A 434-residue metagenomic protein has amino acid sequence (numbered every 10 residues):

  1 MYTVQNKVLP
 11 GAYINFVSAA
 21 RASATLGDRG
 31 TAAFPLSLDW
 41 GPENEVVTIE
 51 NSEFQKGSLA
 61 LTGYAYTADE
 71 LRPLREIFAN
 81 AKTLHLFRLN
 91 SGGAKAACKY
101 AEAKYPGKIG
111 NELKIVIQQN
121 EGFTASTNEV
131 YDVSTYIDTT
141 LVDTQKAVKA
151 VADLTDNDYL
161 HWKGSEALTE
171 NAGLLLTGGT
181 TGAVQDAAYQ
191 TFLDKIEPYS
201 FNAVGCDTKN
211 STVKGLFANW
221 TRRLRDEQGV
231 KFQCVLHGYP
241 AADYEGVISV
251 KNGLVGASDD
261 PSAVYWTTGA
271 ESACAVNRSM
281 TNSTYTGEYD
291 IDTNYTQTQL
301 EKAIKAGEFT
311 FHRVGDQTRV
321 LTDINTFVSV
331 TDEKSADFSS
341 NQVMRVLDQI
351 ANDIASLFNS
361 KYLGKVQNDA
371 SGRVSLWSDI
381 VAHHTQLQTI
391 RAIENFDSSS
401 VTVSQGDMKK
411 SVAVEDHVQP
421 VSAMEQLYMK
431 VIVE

Functional and structural regions predicted by a protein language model:
Y2-A19, L26-G41, V46-F54, A60 (+6 more regions): A glycine- and small-residue-enriched flexible loop/hinge signal that marks low-structured segments
Y66: Soluble or luminal CAZymes and related metallo-dependent hydrolases
H383-I390, Q419-A423: Hydrophobic alpha-helical segments
T402-E434: C-terminal edge-of-domain segments
